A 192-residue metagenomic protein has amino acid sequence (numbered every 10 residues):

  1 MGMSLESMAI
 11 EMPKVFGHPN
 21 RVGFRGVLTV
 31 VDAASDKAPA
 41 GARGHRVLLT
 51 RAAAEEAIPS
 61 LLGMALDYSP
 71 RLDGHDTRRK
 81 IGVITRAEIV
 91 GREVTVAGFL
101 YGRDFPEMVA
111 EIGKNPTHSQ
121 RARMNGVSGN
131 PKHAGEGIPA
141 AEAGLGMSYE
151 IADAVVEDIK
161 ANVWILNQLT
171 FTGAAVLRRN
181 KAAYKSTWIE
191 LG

Functional and structural regions predicted by a protein language model:
M1-L62: Polar/acidic, low-complexity leader/linker segments enriched in S/T/G and N/D
E6, P13, V31, L62 (+4 more regions): A structural detector for beta-sheet-dominated domains
S7-G17, R78-I89, V155: Short amphipathic beta-strand and strand-loop transition segments with alternating hydrophobic
V22-G26, M64-L66, V94, M147 (+1 more regions): A broad, low-specificity signal marking well-ordered, structured residues that form hydrophobic/aromatic
G23, T29-A40, E56, L72-D76 (+3 more regions): Short, surface-exposed beta-strand/loop "edge" segments at domain boundaries and coil↔beta transitions
S60-H75, M147: Short conserved beta-strand and strand-loop elements enriched in small hydrophobics with frequent Asp/Gly
S69-L72, R79-T85, A134-E136: Short secondary-structure capping micro-motifs at structural edges
R86-G192: Residue microenvironments linked to proteolytic maturation and disulfide-stabilized extracellular modules
